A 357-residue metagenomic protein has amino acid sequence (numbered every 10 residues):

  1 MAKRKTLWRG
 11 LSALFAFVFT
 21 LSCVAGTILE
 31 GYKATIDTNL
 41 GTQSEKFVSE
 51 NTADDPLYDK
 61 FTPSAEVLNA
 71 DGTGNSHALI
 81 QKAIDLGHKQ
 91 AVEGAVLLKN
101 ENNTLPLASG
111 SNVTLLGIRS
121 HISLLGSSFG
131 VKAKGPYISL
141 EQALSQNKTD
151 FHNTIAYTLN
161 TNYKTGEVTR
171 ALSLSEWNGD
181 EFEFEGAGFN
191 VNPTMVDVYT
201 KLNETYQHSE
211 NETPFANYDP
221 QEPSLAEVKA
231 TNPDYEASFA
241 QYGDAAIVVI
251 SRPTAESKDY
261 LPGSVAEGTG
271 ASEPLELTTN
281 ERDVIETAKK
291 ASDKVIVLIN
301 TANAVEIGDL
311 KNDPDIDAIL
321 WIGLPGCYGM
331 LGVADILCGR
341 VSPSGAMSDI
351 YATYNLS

Functional and structural regions predicted by a protein language model:
M1-S357: C-terminal non-catalytic regions of proteins with extracellular/luminal or membrane-system context
